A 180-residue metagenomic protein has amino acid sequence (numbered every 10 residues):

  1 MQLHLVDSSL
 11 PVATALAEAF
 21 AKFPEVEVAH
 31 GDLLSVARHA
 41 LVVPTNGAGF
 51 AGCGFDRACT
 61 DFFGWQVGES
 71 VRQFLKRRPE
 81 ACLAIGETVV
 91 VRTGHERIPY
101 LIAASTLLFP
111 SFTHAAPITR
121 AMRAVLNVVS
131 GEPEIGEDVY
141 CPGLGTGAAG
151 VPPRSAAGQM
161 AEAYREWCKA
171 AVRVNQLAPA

Functional and structural regions predicted by a protein language model:
M1-A180: Macrodomain-like recognition of ADP-ribose-binding/processing modules
